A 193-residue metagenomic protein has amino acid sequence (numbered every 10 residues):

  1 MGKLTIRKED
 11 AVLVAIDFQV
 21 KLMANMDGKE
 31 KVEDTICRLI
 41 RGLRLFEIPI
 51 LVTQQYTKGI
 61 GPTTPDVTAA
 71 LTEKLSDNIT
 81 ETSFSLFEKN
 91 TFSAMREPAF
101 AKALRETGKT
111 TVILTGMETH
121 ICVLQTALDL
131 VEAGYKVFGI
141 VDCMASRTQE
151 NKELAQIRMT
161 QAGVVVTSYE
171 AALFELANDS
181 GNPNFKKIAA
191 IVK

Functional and structural regions predicted by a protein language model:
G2-T5, E9-D10, G59-K193: Active-site-adjacent betaalpha module
K8-A11, M26-Q54: A short alpha/beta connector and helix-capping loop motif
V12-F18: N-terminal nucleotide-binding beta1-loop-alpha1 segment
V14, L51, I113: Conserved Rossmann-like nucleotide-binding pocket used by diverse enzymes that bind dinucleotide cofactors
F18, V52-Q55, V141: A cross-domain feature marking catalytic cores of carbohydrate-active enzymes and several ubiquitous metabolic/repair
V20-N25: Short acidic, Gly/Ser-rich segments with clustered Asp/Glu that frequently serve as metal-coordination loops in enzyme
